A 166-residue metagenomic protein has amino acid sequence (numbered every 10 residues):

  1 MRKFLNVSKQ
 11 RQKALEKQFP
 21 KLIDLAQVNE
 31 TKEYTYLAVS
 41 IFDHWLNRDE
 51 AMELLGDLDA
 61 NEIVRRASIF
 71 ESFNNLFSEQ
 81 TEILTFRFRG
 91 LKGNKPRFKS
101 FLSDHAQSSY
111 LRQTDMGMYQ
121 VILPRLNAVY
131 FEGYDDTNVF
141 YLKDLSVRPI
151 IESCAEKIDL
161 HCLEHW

Functional and structural regions predicted by a protein language model:
M1-N138, L142-W166: Structured alpha/beta or helical-core interaction and ligand-binding surfaces enriched in interleaved
